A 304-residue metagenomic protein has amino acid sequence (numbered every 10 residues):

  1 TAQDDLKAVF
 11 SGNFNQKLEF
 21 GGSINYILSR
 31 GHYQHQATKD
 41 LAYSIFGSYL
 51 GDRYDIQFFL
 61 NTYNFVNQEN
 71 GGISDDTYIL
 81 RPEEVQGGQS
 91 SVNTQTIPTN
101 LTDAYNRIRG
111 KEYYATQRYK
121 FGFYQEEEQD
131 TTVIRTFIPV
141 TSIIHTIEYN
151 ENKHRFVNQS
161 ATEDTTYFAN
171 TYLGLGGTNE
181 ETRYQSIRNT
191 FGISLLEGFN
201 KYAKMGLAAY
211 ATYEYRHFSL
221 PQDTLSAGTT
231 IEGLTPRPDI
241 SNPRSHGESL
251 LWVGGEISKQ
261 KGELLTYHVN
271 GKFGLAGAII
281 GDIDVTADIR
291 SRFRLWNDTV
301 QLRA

Functional and structural regions predicted by a protein language model:
T1, D5-I27, F46-S48: Predominantly transmembrane beta-strands of Gram-negative outer membrane beta-barrel pores used for transport
T1, F20-H32, L264-G277: Transmembrane beta-strand segments that form the barrel wall of outer-membrane beta-barrel proteins
A2-Q3, L28, H35-F46, Q185 (+2 more regions): Short, glycine/acidic-rich beta->alpha junctions
E19-G21, G87-V92, I257-T266: Active-site-adjacent bridging/hinge elements
G21, I56-F59, S142-T146: A structural signal for short, well-ordered beta-strand segments and their strand-loop junctions that often border
L28, R53, T62-V66, F123 (+2 more regions): Short loop/turn segments at secondary-structure transitions that flank enzyme active sites
H32-A42, F46-R109, L295-A304: Outer-membrane beta-barrel translocator/channel fold
N100-T165, A169-A304: Exposed, low-structure sequence patches enriched in small/polar residues
